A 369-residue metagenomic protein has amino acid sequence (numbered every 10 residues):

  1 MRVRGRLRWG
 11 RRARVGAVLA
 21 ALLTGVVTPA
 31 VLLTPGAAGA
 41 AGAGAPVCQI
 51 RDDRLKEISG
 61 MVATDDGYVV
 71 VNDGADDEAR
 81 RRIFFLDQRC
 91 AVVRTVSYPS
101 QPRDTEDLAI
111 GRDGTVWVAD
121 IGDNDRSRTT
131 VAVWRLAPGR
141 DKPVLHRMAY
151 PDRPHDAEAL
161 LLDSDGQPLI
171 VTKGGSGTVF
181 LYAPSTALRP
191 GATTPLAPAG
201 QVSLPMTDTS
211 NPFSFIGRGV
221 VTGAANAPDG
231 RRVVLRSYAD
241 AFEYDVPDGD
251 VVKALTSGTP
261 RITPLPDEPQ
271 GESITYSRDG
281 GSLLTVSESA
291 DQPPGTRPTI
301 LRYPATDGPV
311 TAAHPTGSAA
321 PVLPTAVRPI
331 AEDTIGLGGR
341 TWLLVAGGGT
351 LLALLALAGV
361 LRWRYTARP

Functional and structural regions predicted by a protein language model:
R2-G16, G25, G36-P369: Sequence/structural signature of beta-propeller domains
V18-V31: Hydrophobic core
